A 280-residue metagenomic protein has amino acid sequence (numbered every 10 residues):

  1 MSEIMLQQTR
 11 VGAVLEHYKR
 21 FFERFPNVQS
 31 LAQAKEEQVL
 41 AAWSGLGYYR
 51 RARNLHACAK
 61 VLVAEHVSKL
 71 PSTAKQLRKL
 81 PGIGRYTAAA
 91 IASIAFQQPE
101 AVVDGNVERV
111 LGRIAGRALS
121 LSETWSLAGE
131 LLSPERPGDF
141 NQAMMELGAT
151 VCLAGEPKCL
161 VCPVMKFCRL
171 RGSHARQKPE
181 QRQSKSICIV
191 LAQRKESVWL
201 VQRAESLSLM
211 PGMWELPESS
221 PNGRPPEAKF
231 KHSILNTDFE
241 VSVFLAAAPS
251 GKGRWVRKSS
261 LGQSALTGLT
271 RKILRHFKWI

Functional and structural regions predicted by a protein language model:
M1-L160, V164-S173, S184: Catalytic cores of DNA base-excision repair glycosylases
A149-I280: Intrinsically disordered, low-complexity, charged terminal extensions of DNA damage-control enzymes
